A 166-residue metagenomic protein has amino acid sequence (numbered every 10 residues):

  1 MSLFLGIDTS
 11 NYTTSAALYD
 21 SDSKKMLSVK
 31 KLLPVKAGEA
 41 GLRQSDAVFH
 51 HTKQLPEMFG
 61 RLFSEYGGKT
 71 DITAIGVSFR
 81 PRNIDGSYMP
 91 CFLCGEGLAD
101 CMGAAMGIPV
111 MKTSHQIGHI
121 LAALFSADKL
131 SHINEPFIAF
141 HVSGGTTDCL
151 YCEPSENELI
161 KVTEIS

Functional and structural regions predicted by a protein language model:
M1-S166: Short acidic/glycine-rich loops and adjacent helix/strand connectors that line catalytic pockets where negatively
